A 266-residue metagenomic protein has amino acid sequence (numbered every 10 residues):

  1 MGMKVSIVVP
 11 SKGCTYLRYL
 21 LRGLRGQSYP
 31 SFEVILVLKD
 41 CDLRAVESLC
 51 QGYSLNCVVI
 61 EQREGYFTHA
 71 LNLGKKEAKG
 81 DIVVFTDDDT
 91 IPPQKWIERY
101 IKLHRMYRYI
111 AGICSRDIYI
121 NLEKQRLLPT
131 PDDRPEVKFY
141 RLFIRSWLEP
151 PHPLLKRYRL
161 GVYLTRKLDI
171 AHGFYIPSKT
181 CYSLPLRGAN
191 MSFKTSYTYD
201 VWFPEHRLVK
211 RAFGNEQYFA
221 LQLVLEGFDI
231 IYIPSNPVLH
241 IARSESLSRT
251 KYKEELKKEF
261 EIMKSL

Functional and structural regions predicted by a protein language model:
G13-G26: Short, well-formed alpha-helical segments that are part of the catalytic scaffolds of diverse glycosyltransferases
Q62-A78: Glycine-rich, basic loop-to-helix element that forms the pyrophosphate-binding segment of sugar-nucleotide handling
T68, E149-F193: A recurrent flexible, glycine/aromatic-enriched loop bordering the glycosyltransferase active site that acts as
V83: Short aromatic/hydrophobic "clamp" motif used to bind/position activated sugar donors
K95-R157: Conserved donor NDP-sugar-binding/catalytic core segment of glycosyltransferases
L186, K210-F219: Acidic donor-binding loop at a coil-to-helix junction in glycosyltransferase catalytic cores that engages
P204-R207, F213, F228-T250: Active-site donor/metal-binding and catalytic loop motifs of nucleotide-sugar-dependent glycosylation enzymes
L225, S235, S248-L266: Catalytic core of nucleotide-sugar-dependent glycosyltransferases
